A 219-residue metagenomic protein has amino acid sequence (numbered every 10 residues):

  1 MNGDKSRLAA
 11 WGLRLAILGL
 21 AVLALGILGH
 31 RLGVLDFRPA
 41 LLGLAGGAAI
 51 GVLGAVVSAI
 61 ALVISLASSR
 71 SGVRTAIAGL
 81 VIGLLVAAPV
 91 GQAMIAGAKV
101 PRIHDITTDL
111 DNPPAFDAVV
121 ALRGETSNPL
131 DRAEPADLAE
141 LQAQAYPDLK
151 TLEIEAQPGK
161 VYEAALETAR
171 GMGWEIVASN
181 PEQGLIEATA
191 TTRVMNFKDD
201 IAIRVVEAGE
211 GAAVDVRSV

Functional and structural regions predicted by a protein language model:
D4-L20, G72-V81: Alpha-helical membrane-anchoring segments
W11-A67: Membrane-embedded alpha-helical segments of integral membrane proteins
L28-G33, V63-T75, A93-V219: Ser/Thr-rich, low-complexity intrinsically disordered terminal regions
L44, L85, P147-D148: Generic signal for short, ordered secondary-structure residues within or immediately flanking folded domains
I77-Q92: Hydrophobic membrane-insertion alpha-helices, especially the h-region of bacterial N-terminal signal peptides
